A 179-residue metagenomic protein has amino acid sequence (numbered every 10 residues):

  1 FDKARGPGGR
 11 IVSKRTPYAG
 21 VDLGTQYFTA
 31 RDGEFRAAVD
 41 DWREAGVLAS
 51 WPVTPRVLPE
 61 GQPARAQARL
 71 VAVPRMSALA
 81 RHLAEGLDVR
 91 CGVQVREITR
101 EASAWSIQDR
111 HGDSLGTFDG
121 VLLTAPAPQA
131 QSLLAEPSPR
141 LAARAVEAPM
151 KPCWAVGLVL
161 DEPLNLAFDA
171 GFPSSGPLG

Functional and structural regions predicted by a protein language model:
F1-Y18: Glycine-rich FAD pyrophosphate-binding loop
D2, F28, L83, L122-T124 (+1 more regions): Generic structural signal for small/hydrophobic residues in well-ordered secondary structure, especially within
G8, S114-G176: Central helical "cap/lid" subdomain
R15-D40: N-terminal glycine-rich dinucleotide-binding loop that anchors FAD/FMN and/or NAD(P) in oxidoreductases
Y27-G33, L48, P52, R56-A84: Short beta-strand to alpha-helix junction loop
F35, E97, P128-Q131: Glycine-rich nucleotide phosphate-binding loop and flanking beta-alpha elements of Rossmann-like dinucleotide-binding
C91-S106: A conserved short coil-to-beta-strand element within the FAD-binding core of flavoproteins
